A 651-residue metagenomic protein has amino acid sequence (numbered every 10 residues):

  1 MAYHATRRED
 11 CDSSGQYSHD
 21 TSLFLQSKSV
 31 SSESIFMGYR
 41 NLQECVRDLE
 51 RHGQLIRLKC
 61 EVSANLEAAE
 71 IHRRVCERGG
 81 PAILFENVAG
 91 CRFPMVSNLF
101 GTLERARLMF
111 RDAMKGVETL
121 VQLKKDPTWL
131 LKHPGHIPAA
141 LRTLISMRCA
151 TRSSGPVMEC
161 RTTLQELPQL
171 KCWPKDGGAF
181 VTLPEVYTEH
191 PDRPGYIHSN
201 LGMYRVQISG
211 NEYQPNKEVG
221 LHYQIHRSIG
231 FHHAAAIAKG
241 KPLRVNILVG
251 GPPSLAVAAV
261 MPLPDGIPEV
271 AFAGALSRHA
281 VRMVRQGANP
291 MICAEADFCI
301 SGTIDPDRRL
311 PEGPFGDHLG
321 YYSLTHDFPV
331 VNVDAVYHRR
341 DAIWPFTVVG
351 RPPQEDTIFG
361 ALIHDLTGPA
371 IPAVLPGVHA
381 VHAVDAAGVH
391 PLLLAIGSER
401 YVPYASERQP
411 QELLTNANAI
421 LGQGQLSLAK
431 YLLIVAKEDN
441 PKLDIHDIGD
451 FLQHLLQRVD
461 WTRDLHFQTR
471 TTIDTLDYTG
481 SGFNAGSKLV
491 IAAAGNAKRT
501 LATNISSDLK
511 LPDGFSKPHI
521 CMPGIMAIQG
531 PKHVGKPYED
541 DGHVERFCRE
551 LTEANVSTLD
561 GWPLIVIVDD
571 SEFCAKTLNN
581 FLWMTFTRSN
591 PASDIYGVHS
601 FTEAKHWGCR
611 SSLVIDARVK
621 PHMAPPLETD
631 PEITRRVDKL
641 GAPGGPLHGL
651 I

Functional and structural regions predicted by a protein language model:
A2-T6, S13: Short linear motifs in low-complexity or flexible loops
Y3, S18, S32-S34: Low-complexity intrinsically disordered segments
D12-Q16, D20: Intrinsically disordered, low-complexity segments enriched in serine/threonine/proline/glycine and often basic
S18, L25-S27, R51: Generic detector of low-complexity/intrinsically disordered segments and short hydrophobic N-terminal stretches
D20, S27-S29, V46: Generic low-complexity, intrinsically disordered sequence content enriched in small uncharged/hydrophobic residues
F24-F36: Short, Lys/Arg-enriched N-terminal segments with co-localized hydrophobic residues within the first ~10-30 amino acids
S34-I651: Extended, highly charged
